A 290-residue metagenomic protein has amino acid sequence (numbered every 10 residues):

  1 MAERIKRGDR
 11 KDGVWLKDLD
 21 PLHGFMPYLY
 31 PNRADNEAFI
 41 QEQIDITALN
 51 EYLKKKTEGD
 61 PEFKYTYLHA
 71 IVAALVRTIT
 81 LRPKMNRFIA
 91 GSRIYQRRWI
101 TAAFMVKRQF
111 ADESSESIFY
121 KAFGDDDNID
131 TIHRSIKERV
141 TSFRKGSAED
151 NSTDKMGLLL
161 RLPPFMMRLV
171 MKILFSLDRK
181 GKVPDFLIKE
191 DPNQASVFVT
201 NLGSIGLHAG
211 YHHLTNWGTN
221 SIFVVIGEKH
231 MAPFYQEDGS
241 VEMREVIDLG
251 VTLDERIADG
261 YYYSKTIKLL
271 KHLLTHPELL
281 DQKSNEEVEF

Functional and structural regions predicted by a protein language model:
M1-F290: C-terminal catalytic/motor cores of large multi-domain enzyme assemblies
